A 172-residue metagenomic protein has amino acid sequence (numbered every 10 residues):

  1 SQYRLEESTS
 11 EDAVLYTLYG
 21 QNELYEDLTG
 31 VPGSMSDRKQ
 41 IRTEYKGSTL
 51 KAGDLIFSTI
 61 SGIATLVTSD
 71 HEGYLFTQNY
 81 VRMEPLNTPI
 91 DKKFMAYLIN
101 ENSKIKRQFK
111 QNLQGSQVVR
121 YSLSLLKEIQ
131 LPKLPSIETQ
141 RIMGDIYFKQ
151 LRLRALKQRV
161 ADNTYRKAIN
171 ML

Functional and structural regions predicted by a protein language model:
S1-E7, N22-A52: Sequence-specific dsDNA recognition surfaces
S1-L15, D162-L172: Amphipathic alpha-helical segments that form coiled-coils or helix-hairpins used for dimerization/assembly
S8-Y16, S34-S36, S48-L50, V67-N79: Short, surface-exposed loop/turn microsegments at beta-strand edges and helix-strand junctions
T59-I99: A short beta-sheet element
Y74-V81, Q114-R141: A short glycine-rich beta-alpha junction/loop motif
D91, M95-A96, L125-D162: Amphipathic alpha-helical segments
K92-G115: Glycine- and charge-enriched low-complexity intrinsically disordered segments
